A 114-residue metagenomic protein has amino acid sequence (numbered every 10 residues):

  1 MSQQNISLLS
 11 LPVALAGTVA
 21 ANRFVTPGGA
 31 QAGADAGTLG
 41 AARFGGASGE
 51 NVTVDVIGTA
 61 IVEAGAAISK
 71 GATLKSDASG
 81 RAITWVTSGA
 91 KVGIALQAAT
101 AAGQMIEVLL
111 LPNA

Functional and structural regions predicted by a protein language model:
M1-A114: Surface-exposed, low-hydrophobicity beta-strand/loop segments enriched in small/polar/acidic residues
